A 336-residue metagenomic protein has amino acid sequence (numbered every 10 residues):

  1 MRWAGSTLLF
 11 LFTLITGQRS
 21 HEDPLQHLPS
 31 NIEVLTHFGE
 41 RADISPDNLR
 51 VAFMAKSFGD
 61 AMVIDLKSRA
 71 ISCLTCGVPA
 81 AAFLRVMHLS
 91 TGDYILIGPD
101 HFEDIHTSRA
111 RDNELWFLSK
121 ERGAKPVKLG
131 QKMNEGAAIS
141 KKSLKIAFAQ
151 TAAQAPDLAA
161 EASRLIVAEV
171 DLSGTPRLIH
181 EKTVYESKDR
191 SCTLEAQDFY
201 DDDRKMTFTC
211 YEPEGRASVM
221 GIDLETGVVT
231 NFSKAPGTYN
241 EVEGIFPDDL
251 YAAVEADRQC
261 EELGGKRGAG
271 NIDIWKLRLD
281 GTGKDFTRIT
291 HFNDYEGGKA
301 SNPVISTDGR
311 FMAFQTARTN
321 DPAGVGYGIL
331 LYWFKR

Functional and structural regions predicted by a protein language model:
W3-A4, F10-D23: Bacterial Sec-dependent signal peptides at the C-terminal "C-region" and cleavage site
T7-L8, T307: Compositionally biased regions
L9-F10, E261: A generic structural motif
Q18-R336: Sequence signature of WD/YWTD-type beta-propeller architectures
